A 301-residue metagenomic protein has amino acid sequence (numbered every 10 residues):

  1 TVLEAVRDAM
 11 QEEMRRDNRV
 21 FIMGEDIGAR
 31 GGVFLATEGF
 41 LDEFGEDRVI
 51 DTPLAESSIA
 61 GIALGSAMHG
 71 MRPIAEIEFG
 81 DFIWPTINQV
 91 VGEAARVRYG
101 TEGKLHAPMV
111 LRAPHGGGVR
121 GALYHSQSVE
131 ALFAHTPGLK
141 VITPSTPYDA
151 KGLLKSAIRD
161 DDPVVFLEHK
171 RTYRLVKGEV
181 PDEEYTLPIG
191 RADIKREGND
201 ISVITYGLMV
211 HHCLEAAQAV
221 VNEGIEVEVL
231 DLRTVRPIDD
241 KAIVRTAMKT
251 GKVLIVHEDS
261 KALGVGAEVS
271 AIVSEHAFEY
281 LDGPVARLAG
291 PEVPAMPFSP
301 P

Functional and structural regions predicted by a protein language model:
T1-P163, L167, T172: Thiamine diphosphate
A36-G39, E43, L105-R112, K170-P301: Thiamine diphosphate
